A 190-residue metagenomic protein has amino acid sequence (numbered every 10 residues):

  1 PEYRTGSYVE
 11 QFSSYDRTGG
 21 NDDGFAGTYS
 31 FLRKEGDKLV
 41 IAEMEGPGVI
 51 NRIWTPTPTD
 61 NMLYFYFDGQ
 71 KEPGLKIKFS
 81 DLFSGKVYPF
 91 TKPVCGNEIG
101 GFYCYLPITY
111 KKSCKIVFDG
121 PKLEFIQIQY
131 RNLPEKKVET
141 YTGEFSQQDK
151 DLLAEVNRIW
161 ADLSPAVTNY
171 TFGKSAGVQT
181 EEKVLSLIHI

Functional and structural regions predicted by a protein language model:
P1-L39, S175-G177: N-terminal regions that are enriched for targeting/export leaders and immediately downstream pro/stem segments
A26-E35, M44-E45, P93-I99, L185-S186: Extracellular beta-rich ligand/substrate-recognition surface
E45-N51: Extended extracellular/luminal ectodomain segments enriched in beta-structured repeat modules
N61-Q70: Short, surface-exposed beta-strand/strand-loop-strand elements in extracellular ectodomains
S84-K115, P121-K122: Beta-sandwich interaction modules
K122-T168: Exposed low-complexity, polar/acidic, P/S/T/G-rich flexible segments that act as propeptides, protease-susceptible
V167-S186: Edge strands and adjacent loops of beta-rich recognition modules
I188-I190: Conserved small/polar residues in nucleotide/adenosyl-binding loops
